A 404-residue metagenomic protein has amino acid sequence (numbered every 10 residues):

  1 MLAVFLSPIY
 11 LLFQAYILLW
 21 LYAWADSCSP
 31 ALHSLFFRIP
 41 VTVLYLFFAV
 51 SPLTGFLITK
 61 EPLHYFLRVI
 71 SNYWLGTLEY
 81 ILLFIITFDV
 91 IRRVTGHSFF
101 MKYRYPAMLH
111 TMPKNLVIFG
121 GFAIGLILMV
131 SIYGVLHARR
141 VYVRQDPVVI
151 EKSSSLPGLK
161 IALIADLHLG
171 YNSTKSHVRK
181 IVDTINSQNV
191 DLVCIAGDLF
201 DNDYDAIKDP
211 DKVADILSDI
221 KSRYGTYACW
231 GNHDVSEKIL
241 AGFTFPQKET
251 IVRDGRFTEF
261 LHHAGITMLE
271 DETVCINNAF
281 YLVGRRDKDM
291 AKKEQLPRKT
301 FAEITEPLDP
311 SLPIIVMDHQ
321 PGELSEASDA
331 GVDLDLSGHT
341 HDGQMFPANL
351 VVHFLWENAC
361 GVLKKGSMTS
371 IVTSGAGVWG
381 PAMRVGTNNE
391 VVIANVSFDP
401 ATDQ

Functional and structural regions predicted by a protein language model:
M1-R139, T402: Non-catalytic terminal accessory segments
R144, V149-D403: Soluble catalytic domains of enzymes that build or remodel membrane lipids, polysaccharides, and related
